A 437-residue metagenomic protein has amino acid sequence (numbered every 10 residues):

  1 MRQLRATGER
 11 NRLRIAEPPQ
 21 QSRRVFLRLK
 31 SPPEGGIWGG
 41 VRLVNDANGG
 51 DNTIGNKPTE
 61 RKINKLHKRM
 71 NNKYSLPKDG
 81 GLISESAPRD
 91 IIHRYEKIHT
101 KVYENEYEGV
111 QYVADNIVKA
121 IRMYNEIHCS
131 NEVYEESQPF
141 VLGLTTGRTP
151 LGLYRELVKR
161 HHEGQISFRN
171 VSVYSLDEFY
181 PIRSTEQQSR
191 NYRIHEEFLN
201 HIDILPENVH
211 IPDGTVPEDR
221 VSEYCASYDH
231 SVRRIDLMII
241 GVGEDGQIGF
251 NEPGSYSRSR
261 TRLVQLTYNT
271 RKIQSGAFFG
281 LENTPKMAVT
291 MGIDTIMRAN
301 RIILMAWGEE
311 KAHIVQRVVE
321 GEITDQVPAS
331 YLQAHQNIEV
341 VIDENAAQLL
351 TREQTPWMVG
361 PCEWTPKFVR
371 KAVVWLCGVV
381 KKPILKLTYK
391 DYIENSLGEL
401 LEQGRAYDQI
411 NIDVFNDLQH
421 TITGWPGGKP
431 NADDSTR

Functional and structural regions predicted by a protein language model:
G8-N11, V44: Intrinsic disorder/low-complexity segments enriched in small, polar and charged residues
G35-G36: Glycine-biased, low-complexity coil/linker segments
K62-V141, D408-N411, F415-D433: N-terminal glycine-/serine-/threonine-rich phosphate-binding loop
H67, N72-Y74, D294, R298-D434: ATP/nucleoside-binding phosphotransfer catalytic cores, i.e., glycine-rich phosphate-binding loops
L82-K97, I166-I239, V359-I384, P426: Ligand-binding beta-strand-loop-alpha-helix segment within the catalytic cores of soluble metabolic enzymes
G143-G147, S175, P212-D213, I239-V242 (+2 more regions): Short beta-strand segments
R155-S167, R190-Y192, E252-R262, G321: A glycine- and small-aliphatic-rich helix-loop capping segment at beta-alpha/alpha-beta transitions that lines
D245, G249-I293: Class I SAM-dependent methyltransferase SAM-binding "motif I" and its flanking Rossmann-like core
